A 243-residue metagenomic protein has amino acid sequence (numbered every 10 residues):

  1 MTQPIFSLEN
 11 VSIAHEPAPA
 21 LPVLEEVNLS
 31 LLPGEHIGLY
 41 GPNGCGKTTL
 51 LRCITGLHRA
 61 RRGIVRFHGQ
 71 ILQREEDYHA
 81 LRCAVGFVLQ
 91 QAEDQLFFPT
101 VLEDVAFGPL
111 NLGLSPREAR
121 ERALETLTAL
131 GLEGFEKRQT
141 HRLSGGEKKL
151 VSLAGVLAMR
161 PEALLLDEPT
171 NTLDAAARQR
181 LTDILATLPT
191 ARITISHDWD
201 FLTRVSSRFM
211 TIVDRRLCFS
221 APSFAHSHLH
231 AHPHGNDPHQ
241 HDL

Functional and structural regions predicted by a protein language model:
Y40-P42: The feature captures the beta-strand-to-loop junction immediately N-terminal to the Walker
T55: Helix-to-loop junction immediately C-terminal to a conserved catalytic motif
G63-R74, L81: Conserved ABC transporter NBD signature motif
R117-F135: Conserved ABC ATPase "signature" region
Q139-L143, E147: Conserved ABC ATPase signature
L164-E168: Catalytic Walker B motif of ABC-type/P-loop ATPase nucleotide-binding domains
S196-H197: H-loop/switch region of ABC-family ATPase nucleotide-binding domains
